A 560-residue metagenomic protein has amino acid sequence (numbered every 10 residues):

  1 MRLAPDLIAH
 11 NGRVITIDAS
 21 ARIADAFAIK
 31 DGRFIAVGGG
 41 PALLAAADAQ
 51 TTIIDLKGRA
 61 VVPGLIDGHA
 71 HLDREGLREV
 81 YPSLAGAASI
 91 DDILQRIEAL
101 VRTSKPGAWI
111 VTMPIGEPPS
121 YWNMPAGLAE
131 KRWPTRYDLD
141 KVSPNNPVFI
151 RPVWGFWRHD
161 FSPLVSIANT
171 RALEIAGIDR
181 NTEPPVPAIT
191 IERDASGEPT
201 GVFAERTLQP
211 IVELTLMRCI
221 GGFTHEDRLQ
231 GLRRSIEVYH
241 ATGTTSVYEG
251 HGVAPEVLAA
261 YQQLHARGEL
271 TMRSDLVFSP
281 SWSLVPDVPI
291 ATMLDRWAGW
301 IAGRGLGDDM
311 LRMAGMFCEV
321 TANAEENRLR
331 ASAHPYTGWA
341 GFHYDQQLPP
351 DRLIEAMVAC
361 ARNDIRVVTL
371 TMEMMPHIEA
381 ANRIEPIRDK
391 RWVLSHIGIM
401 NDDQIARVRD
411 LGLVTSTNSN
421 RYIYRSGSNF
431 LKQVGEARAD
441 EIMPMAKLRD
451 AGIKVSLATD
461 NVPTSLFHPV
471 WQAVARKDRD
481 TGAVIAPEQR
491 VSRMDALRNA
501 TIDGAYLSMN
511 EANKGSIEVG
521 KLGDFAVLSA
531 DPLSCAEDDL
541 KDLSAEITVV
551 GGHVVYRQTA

Functional and structural regions predicted by a protein language model:
L3-H10, I15, A19-A298, M310-A356 (+5 more regions): Divalent metal-binding segments
A28, E192, L306, V527 (+2 more regions): Short, well-ordered beta-strand micro-motif
A49-Q50, L270, L306-R312, R388-R391 (+2 more regions): A short helix-to-beta-strand connector/capping loop
L264-G268, W300-L311, I384-I387, V408-D410: Acidic (Asp/Glu)-rich catalytic clusters
A298-G299, D402: Alpha-helical scaffolding within the catalytic cores of extracellular/periplasmic polymer-degrading hydrolases
M357-L370, M374-W392, H396-G398, D402-R409 (+4 more regions): His/Asp/Glu-enriched, well-ordered alpha-helical/loop segment that forms or immediately abuts the divalent-metal
D403-Q404, Y556-Q558: Short acidic, Gly/Pro-enriched loop/turn segments at secondary-structure junctions
